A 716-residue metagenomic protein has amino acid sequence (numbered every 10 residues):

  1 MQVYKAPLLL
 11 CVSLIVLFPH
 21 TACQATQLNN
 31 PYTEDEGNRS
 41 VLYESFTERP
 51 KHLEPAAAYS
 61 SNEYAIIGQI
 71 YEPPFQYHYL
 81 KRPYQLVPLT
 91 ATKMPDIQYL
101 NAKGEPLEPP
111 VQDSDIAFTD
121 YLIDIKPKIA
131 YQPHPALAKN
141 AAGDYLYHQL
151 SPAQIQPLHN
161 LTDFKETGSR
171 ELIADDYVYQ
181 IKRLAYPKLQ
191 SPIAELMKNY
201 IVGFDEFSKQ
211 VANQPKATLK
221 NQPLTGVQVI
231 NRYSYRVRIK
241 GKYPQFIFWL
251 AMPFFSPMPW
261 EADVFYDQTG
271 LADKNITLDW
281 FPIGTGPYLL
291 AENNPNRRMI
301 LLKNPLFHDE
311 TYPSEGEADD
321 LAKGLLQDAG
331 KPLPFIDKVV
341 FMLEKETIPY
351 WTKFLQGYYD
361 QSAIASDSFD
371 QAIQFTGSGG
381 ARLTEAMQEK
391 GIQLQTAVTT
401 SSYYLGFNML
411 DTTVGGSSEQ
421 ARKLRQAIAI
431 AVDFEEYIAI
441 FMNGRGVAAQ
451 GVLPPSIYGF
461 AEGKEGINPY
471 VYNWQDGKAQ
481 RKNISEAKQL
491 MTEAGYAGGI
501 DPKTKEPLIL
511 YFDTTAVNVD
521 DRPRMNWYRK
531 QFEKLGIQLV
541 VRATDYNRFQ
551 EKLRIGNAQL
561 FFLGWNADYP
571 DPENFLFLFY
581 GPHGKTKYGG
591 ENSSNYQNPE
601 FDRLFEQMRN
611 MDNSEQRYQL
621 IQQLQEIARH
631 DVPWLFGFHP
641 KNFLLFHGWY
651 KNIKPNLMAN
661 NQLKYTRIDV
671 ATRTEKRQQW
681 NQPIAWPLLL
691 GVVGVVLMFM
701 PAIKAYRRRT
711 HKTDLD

Functional and structural regions predicted by a protein language model:
Q24, L28-N30, D35, Y177 (+13 more regions): Extracytoplasmic/peripheral linker and loop segments enriched in polar/acidic and small residues with frequent Thr/Pro
S45-D113, I283: N-terminal lobe/hinge region of extracytoplasmic solute-binding protein
Y79-K81, K198-Y233, R238-V340, E346-P349 (+2 more regions): Gly/Pro-rich hinge or "lid" segments in bacterial periplasmic/extracellular proteins
K93-I193, R236, Y350-K353, S418-A427: Aromatic- and charge-enriched surface segment that lines or borders ligand/interaction sites
Y288, V414-G415, V447-A494, T515-R524: Structural transition elements
A291-L302, Q327-D328, V340-D411, E435 (+2 more regions): Extracellular/periplasmic solute-recognition and catalytic clefts
P295-R297, S314-E315, P332-L333, V340-K353 (+5 more regions): Ligand/substrate-recognition segments at binding pockets and active sites
F646-N681: Long beta-strand-rich cores associated with HINT superfamily self-processing modules
